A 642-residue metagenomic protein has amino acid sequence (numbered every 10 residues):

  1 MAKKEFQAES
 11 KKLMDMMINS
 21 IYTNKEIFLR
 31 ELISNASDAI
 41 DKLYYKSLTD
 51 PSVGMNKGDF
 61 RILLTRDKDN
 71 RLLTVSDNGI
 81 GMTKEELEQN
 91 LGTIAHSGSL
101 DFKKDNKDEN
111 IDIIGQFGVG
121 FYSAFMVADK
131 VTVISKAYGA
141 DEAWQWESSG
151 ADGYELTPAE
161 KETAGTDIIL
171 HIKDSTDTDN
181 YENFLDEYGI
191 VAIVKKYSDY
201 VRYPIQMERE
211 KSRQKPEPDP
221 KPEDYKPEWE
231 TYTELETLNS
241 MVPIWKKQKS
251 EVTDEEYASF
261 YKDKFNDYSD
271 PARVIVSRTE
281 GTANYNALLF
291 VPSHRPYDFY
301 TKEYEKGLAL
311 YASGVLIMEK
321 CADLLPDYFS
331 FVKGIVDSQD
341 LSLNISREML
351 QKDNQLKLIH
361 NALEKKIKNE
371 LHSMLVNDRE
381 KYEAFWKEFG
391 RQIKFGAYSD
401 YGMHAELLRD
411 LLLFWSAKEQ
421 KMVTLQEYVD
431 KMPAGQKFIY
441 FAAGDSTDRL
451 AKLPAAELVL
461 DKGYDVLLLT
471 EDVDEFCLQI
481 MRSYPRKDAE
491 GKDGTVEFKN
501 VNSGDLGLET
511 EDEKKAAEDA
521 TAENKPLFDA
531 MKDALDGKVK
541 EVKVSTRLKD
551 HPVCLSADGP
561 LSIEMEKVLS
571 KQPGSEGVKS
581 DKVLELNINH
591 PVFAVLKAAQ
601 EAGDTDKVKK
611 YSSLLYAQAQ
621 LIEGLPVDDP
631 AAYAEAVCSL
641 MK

Functional and structural regions predicted by a protein language model:
M1-F184, A192, K215: GHKL (Bergerat-fold) ATPase N-terminal catalytic module, capturing the glycine-rich phosphate-binding loop and acidic
I113, V131-G153, K173-N183, Y188-K642: GHKL/Bergerat-fold ATPase module in large chromosome/replication-associated machines
